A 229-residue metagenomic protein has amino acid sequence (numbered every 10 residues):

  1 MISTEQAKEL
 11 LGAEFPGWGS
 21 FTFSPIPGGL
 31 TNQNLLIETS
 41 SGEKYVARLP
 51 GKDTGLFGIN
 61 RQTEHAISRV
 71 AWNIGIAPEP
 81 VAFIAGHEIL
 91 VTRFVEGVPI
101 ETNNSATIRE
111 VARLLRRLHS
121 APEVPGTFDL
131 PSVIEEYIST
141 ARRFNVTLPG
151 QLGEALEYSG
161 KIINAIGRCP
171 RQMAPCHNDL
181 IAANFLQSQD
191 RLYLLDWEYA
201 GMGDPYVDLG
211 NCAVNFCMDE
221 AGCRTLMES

Functional and structural regions predicted by a protein language model:
I2, A106, E110-R113, G150 (+4 more regions): Generic recognition of short, well-ordered alpha-helical interface segments
I2-T22, A121-N178, S188-Q189, E228: An alpha-helical support segment within catalytic cores of ATP-dependent transferases
Q6-L10, A66-I67, E110-R117, K161 (+1 more regions): Alpha-helical elements of Rossmann-like donor-binding domains used by nucleotide-donor carbohydrate transfer enzymes
F15, G75, L115, H119-E123 (+3 more regions): A general structural signal marking secondary-structure boundaries and capping sites
S24-V133, T147-G150: ATP-binding pocket architecture of kinase catalytic cores
P25-P27, N32-A47, K161-V207, A221: Active-site acidic catalytic loop and adjacent metal/ATP-binding pocket of ATP-dependent phosphoryl transfer enzymes
P99, A141-N145, A213: Short amphipathic alpha-helical interaction patches enriched in hydrophobic/aromatic residues with interspersed Lys/Arg
Y206-S229: Active-site activation/catalytic loop segments of kinase-like enzymes and analogous catalytic loops in related
